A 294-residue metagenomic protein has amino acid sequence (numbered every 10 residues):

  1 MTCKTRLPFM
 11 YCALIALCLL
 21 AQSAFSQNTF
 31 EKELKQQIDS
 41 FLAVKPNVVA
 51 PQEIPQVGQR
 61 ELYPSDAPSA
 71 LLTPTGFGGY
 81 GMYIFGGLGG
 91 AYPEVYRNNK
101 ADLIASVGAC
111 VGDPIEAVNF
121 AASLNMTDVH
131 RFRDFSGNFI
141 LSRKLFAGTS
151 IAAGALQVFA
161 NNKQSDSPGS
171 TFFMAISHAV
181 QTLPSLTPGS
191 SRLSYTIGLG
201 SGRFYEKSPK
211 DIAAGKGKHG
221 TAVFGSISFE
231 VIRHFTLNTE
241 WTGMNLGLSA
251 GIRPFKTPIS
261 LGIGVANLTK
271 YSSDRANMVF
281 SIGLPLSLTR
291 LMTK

Functional and structural regions predicted by a protein language model:
T2-C12: Bacterial N-terminal signal peptides that target proteins for export
Y11-L20: Bacterial N-terminal signal peptides
L20-S26: Sec/Tat signal peptide C-region and signal peptidase I cleavage site
Q27-P168, F172, A179-L183, A250-I252: Transmembrane beta-barrel domains of Gram-negative outer membranes and organellar outer membranes
M82-E94, A117-D128, I151-F159, L193-G202 (+2 more regions): Transmembrane beta-strand segments that form the barrel wall of outer-membrane beta-barrel proteins
A101-P114, F135-F146, S170-L183, T221-V231 (+3 more regions): Feature captures outer-membrane beta-barrel proteins of Gram-negative bacteria and organelles
F132, A155-T171, A179, T187 (+2 more regions): Outer-membrane beta-barrel translocator/channel fold
Y205, K210-F229: Beta-propeller and related beta-repeat scaffolds in trafficking/envelope systems
